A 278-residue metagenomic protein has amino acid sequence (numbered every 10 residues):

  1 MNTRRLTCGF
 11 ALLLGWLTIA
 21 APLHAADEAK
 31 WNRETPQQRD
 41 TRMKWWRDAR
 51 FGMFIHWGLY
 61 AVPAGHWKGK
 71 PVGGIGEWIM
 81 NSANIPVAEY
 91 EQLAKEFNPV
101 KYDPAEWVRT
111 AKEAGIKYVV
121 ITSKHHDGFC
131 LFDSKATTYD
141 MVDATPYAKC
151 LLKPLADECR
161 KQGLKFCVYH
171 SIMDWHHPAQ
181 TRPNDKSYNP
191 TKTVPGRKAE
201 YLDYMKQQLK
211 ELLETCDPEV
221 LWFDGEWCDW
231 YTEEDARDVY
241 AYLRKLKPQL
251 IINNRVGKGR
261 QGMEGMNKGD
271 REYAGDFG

Functional and structural regions predicted by a protein language model:
M1-A11: Bacterial N-terminal signal peptides that target proteins for export
G9-A20: Bacterial N-terminal signal peptides
A25-G278: Mature catalytic domains of secreted/periplasmic carbohydrate-active enzymes
